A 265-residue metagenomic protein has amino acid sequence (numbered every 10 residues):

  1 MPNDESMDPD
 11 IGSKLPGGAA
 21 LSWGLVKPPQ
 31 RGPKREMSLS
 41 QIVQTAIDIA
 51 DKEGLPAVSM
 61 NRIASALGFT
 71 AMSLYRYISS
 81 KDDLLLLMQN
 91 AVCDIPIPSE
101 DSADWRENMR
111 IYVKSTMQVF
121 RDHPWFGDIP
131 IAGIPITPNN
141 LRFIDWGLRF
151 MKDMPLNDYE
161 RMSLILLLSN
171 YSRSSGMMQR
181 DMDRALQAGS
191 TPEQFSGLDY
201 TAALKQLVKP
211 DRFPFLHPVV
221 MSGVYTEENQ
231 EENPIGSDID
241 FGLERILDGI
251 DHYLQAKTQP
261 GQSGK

Functional and structural regions predicted by a protein language model:
M1-E36, F213-G223, T258-K265: N-terminal intrinsically disordered/low-complexity leader segments
Q41-D48, D83-P98, I111-Q118, R142 (+1 more regions): Alpha-helical structural segments
A46-V58: Short helix/strand-capping hinge loops at secondary-structure junctions that flank key functional elements
K52-L55, G68, Y75-L85, W125: HTH DNA-binding helix-turn interface
V58, R62-S65, L74: Append "Primarily bacterial transcriptional regulators
I97-R142, D158, I165-L168: Hydrophobic alpha-helical connector segments
F143-Y171, S175-A202, I250-Y253: Hydrophobic alpha-helical bundle segments that form small-molecule/ligand-binding pockets
T191-K265: A structured, mid-to-C-terminal "fold-capping" secondary-structure block
